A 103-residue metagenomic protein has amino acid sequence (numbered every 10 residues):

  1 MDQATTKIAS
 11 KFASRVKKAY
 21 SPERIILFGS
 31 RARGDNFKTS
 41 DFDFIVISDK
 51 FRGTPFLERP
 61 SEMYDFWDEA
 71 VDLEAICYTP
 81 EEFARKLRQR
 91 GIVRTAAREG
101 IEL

Functional and structural regions predicted by a protein language model:
M1-R24, R33-T39, S48-L103: Catalytic core of pol beta-like nucleotidyltransferases
F28-S30: Glycine-rich beta-strand-to-loop/alpha-helix junction loops that act as flexible
D41-D43: Structural signature of the urease/amidohydrolase superfamily beta/alpha-barrel
